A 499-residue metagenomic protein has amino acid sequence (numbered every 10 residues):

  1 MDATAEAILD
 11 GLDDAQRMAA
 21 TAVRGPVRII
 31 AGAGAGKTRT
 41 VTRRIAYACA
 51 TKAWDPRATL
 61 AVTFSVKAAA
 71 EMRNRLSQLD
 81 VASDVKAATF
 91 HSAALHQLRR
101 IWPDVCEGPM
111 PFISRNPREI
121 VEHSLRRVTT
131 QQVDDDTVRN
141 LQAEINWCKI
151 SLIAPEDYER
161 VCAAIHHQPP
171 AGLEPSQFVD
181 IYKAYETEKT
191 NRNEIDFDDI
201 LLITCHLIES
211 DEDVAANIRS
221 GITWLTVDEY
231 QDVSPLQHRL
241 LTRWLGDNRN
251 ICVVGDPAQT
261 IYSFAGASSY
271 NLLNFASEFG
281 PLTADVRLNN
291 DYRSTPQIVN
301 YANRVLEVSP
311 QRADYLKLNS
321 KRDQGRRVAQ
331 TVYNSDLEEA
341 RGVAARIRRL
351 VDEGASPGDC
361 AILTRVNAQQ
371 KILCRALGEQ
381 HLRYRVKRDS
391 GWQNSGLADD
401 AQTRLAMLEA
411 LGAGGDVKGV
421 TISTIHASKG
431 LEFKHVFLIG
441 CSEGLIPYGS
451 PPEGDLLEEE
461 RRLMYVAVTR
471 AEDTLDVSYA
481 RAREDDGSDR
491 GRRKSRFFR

Functional and structural regions predicted by a protein language model:
M1-E107, A216, G246, N300-N303 (+1 more regions): P-loop NTPase Walker
D2-T4, P235-Y333, F437: Conserved RecA-like helicase ATPase core segment that couples NTP binding/hydrolysis to strand translocation
D10-T21, G25-I30, L60, A68-A69 (+5 more regions): Conserved helicase NTPase motor core
A22-V23, D84, D104-E194, D285-R287 (+1 more regions): ATP-hydrolysis module of ASCE/P-loop NTPase motor domains, specifically the Walker B Asp-Glu catalytic pair
I29, A35-V41, P281-A284, N290-R385 (+3 more regions): Helicase P-loop NTPase motor core
D84-Q97, N116, L382-L397: Conserved beta-strand -> loop -> alpha-helix junction used to position metal-binding or nucleic-acid-contacting
A87-S92, D199, I203-T204, D416-H426: Conserved two-lobed SF2 helicase motor
Q370-K387, Q393-R499: Conserved helicase C-terminal RecA-like lobe
